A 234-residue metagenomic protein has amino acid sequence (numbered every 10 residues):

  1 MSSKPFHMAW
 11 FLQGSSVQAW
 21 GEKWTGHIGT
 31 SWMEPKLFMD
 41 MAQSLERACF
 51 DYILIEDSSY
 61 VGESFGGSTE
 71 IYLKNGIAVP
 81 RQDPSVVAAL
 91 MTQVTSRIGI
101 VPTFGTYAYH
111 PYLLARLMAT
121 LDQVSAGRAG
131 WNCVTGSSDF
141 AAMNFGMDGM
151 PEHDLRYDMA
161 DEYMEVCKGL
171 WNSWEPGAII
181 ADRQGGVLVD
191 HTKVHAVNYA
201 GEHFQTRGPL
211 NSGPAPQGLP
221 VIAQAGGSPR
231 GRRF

Functional and structural regions predicted by a protein language model:
M1-V94, Q217-P220: N-terminal beta1-alpha1-beta2 module of alpha/beta enzyme domains
K4, H110-R233: Internal, glycine-rich beta/alpha segment that forms the wall or movable "lid" of small-molecule/cofactor binding
W10-L12, D57, P102-F104, C133-T135 (+1 more regions): A cross-domain feature marking catalytic cores of carbohydrate-active enzymes and several ubiquitous metabolic/repair
S15-S16, Y60-V61, G105-Y107, S138 (+1 more regions): Short, solvent-exposed loop/turn segments at secondary-structure junctions
W24-M33, L73-V79, G99-P111, M150-R156: The substrate-binding groove and active-site-proximal loops of carbohydrate-active enzymes, especially glycoside
I53, I100, A129-W131: Hydrophobic residues within beta-strands of alpha/beta enzymes
A88, R97-I98, G227-R230: Flavin-dependent oxidoreductase catalytic cores
V94-R97, S125-G127: Glycine-enriched alpha-helix->loop->beta-strand junction motifs that scaffold or abut catalytic
